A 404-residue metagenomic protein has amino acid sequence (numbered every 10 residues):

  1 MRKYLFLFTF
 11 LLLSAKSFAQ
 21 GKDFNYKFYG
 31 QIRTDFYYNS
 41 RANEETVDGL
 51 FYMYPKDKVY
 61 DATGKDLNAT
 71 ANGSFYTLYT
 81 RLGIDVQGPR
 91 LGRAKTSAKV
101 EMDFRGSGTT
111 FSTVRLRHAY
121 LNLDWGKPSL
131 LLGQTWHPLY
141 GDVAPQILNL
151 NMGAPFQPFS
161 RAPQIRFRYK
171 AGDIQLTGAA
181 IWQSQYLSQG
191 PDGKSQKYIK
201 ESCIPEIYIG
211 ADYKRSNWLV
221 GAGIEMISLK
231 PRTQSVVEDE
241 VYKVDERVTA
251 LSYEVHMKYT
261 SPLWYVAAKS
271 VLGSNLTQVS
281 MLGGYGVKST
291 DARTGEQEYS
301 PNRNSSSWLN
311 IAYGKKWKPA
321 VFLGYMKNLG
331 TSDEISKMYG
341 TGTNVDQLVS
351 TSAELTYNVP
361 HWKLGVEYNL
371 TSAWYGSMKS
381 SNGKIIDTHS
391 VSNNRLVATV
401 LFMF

Functional and structural regions predicted by a protein language model:
Y4-L13: Sec-dependent N-terminal signal peptides
A15-A19: Sec/Tat signal peptide C-region and signal peptidase I cleavage site
G21-D23, G73-Y79, F111-L116, F156-S160 (+5 more regions): Transmembrane beta-barrel outer-membrane domains
G21-D48, V59-Y60, G64-Y186, C203-I204 (+3 more regions): Outer membrane beta-barrel
A42-V47, T109-R115, D142-L150, L187-I199 (+6 more regions): Outer-membrane beta-barrel translocator domains and adjoining extracellular loop/strand segments of Gram-negative
K95-G106, A180-W182, A222-S228, L323-M326 (+2 more regions): Transmembrane beta-strand segments that form the barrel wall of outer-membrane beta-barrel proteins
N217-V345, V349: Detector for outer-membrane/organellar transmembrane beta-barrel domains, recognizing the amphipathic beta-strand
V359, T388-F404: Outer-membrane beta-barrel "beta-signal"
